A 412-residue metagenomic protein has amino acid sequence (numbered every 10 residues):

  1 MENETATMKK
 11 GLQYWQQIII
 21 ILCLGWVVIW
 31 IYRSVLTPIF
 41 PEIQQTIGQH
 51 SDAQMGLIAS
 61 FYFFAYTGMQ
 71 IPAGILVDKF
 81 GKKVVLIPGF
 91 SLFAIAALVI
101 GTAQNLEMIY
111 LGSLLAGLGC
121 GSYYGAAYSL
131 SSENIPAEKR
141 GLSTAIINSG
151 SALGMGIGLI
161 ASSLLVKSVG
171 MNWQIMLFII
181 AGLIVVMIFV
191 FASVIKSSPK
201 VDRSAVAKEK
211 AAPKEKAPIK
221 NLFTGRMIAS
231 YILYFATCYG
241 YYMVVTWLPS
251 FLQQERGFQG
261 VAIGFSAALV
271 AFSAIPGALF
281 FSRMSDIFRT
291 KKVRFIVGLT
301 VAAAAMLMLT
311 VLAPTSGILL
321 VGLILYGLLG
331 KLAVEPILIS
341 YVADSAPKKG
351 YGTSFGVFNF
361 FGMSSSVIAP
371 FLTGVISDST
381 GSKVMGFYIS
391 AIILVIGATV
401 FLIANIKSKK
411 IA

Functional and structural regions predicted by a protein language model:
E4-L12, P199-S230: Juxtamembrane intracellular "pre-TM" segments in multi-pass secondary transporters
L36-T37, F223-A278, I339: Extracytoplasmic gate region of multi-pass secondary transporters
G68-L106: Conserved MFS/SLC helix-loop-helix module at the cytosolic interface between two early adjacent transmembrane helices
M69-G81, A278-T290, S377-D378: Helix-to-loop junctions at the C-terminal end of transmembrane segments in multipass secondary transporters
K79-G89, D286-T300: Cytoplasmic membrane-interface "Motif A"-like loop-to-helix N-cap segments of 12-TM Major Facilitator Superfamily
G112-L153: Cytoplasmic helix-loop-helix junction between adjacent transmembrane helices in 12-TM secondary transporters
I147-K196: Helix-loop-helix hairpin linking two adjacent transmembrane segments in secondary transporters
K291-L338: C-terminal transmembrane helical hairpin of 12-TM major facilitator-type secondary transporters
